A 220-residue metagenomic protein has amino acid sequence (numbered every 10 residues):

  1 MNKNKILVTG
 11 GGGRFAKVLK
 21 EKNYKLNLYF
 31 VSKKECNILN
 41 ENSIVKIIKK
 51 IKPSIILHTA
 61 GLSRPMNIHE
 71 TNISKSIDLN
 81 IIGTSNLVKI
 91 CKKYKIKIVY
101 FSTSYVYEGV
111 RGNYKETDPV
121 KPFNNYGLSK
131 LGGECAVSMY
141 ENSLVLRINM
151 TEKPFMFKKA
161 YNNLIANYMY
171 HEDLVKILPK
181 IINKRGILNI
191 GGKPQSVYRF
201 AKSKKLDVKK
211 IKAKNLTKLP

Functional and structural regions predicted by a protein language model:
K3-K25: N-terminal Rossmann NAD(P)H-binding glycine-rich loop of SDR-like oxidoreductase domains
Y24-K46, T71: Adenosine-cofactor binding site in Rossmann-like domains, unifying the SAM/SAH pocket of S-adenosylmethionine-dependent
E41-L79: NAD(P)H-binding glycine-rich loop region in Rossmannoid oxidoreductase-like domains and their noncatalytic homologs
L62-S74, T103-F123: Active-site "gating" loop of Rossmann-like NAD(P)-dependent oxidoreductase/epimerase domains
E70-V99: NAD(P)-cofactor binding segment of oxidoreductase domains
K121-N149: Active-site Tyr-X1-5-Lys
I148, K153-N183: Substrate-positioning beta->alpha
I177-L219: Mid/C-terminal beta-alpha module of Rossmann-like enzyme folds, strongest in SDR-family dehydrogenases/epimerases
